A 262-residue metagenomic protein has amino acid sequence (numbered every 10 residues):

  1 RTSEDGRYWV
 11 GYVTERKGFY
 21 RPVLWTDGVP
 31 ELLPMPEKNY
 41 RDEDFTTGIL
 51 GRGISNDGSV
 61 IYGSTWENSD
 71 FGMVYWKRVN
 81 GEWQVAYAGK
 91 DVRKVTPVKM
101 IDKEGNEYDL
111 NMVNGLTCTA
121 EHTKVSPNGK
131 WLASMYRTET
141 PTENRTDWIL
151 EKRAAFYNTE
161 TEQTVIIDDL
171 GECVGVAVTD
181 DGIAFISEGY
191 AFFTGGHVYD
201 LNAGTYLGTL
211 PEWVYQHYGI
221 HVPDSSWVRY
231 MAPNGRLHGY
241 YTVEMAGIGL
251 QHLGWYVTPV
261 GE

Functional and structural regions predicted by a protein language model:
R1-E262: Residue-level hotspots at or immediately adjacent to binding/recognition sites across diverse folds
